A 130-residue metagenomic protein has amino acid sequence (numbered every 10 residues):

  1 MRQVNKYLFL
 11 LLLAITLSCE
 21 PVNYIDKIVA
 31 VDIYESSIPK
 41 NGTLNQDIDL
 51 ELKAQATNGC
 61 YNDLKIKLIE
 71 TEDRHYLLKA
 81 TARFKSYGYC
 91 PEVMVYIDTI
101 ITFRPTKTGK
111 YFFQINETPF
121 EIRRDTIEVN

Functional and structural regions predicted by a protein language model:
Q3-L10: Sec-dependent signal peptide recognition, specifically the positively charged N-region followed immediately by
I15-S18: C-terminal motif of bacterial Sec signal peptides marking the signal peptidase cleavage site
E20-V22: Bacterial signal peptide processing site
S37-D73, R123-T126: Post-signal-peptide N-terminal segment of Sec-exported extracytoplasmic proteins
L52, R74-R83: Short, aliphatic-rich beta-strand segments
K79-P105: An anionic, turn-rich surface loop/hairpin at beta-sheet edges that serves as a generic interaction/coordination patch
Y87, E117-D125: Short acidic/polar inter-strand loop motif in beta-rich domains
K107-F112: Short tyrosine-centred short linear motifs in exposed loops/low-complexity segments
